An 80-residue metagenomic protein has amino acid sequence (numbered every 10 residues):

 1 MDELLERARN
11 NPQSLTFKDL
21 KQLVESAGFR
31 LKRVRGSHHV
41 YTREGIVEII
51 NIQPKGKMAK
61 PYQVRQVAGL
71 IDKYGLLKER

Functional and structural regions predicted by a protein language model:
M1-S26, K32, R80: A charge-rich, low-complexity, intrinsically flexible signal that marks solvent-exposed coils, linkers, repeats
A8, K18, Q53-K55, R65: Surface-exposed loop/turn and secondary-structure junction residues enriched for glycine/proline
Q22, E48, R65-G69: N-terminal, well-ordered alpha-helical segments
L23, A27, L70-K73: Conserved short hydrophobic interaction patches
S26-Q53: A short, structured beta-strand/loop element
K55-R80: C-terminal structural segments of small proteins and small subunits
